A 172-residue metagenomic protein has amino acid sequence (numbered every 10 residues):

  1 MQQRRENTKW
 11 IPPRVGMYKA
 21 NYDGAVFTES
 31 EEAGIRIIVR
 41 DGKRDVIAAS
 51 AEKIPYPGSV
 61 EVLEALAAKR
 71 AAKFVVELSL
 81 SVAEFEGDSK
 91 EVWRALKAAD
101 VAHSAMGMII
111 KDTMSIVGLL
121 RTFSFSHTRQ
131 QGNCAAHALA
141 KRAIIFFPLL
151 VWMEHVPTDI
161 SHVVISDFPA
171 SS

Functional and structural regions predicted by a protein language model:
M1-S172: Primary recognition of RNase H-like, Mg2+-dependent phosphodiesterase/nuclease domains
